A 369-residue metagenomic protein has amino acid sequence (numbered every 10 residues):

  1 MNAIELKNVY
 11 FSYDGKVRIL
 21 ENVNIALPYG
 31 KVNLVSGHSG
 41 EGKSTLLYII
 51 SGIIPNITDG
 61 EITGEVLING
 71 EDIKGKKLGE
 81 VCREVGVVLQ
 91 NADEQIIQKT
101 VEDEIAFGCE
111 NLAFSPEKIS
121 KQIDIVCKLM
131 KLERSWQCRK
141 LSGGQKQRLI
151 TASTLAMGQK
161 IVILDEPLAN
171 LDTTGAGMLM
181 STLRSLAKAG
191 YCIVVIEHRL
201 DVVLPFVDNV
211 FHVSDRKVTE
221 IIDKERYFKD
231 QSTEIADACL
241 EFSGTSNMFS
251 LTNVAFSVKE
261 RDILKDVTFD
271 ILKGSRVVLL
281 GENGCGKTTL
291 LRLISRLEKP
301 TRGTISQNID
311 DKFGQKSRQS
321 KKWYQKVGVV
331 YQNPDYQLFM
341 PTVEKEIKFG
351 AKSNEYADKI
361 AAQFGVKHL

Functional and structural regions predicted by a protein language model:
S36-H38, L280-E282: The feature captures the beta-strand-to-loop junction immediately N-terminal to the Walker
S51, S295: Helix-to-loop junction immediately C-terminal to a conserved catalytic motif
E65-E80, T304-K322: ABC ATPase NBD Q-loop/coupling interface
E117-R134, E355-L369: Conserved ABC ATPase "signature" region
Q137-L141, Q145: Conserved ABC ATPase signature
V162-E166: Catalytic Walker B motif of ABC-type/P-loop ATPase nucleotide-binding domains
E197-H198: H-loop/switch region of ABC-family ATPase nucleotide-binding domains
